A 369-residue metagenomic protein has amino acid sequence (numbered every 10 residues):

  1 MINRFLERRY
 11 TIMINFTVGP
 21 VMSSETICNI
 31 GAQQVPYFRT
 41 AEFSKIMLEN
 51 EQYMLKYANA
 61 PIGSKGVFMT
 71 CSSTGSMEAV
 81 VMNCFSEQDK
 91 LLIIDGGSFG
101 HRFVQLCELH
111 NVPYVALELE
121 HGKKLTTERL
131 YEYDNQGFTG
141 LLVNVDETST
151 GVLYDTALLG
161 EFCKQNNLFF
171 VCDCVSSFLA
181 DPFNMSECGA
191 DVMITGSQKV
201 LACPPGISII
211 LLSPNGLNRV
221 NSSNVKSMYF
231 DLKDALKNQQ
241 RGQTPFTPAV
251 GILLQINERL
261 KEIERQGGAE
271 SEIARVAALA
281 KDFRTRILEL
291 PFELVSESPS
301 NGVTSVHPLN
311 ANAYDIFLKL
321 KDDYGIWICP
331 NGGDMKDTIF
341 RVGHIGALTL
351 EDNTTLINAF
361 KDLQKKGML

Functional and structural regions predicted by a protein language model:
R8, I12, D334, T338-L369: PLP-dependent enzyme catalytic core of the Aspartate aminotransferase-like
M13-F68: A glycine-/small-polar-enriched, mobile loop at the entrance of the PLP active site in fold-type I
M22-S23, Q198-T285: Active-site C-terminal subdomain of aminotransferase-like
S64-L92, G96, G100-F103: Conserved beta-loop-alpha segment that forms the PLP phosphate-binding cup at the N-terminus of a helix
K124-L179: Active-site phosphate-binding strand-loop segment of PLP-dependent enzymes
S186-Q198: Conserved active-site segment immediately N-terminal to the catalytic lysine that forms the internal aldimine
E293-D323: Conserved PLP-binding catalytic core of the aspartate aminotransferase-like
